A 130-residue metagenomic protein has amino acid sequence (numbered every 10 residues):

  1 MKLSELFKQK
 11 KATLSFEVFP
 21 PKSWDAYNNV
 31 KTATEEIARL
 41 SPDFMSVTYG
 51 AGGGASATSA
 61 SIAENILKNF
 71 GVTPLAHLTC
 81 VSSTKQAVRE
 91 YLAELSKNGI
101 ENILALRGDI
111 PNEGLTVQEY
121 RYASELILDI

Functional and structural regions predicted by a protein language model:
M1-F16, S23: N-terminal amphipathic alpha-helix/helix-capping segment at the start of soluble metabolic enzymes
Q9-T13, S41-F44, F70-P74, G99-E101: Short, well-ordered coil/turn segments that N-cap beta-strands
L14-P20, M45-V47, P74-L78, I103-A105: Hydrophobic faces of well-ordered beta-strands that scaffold small-molecule active sites in alpha/beta enzyme cores
P21-W24, S41-A60, G108-Q118: Glycine-rich, proline-tolerant flexible connector loops at the mouths of alpha/beta enzymes
G53-H77, Y120-I130: Alpha-helix-loop-beta-strand connector modules within alpha/beta enzyme cores
C80-E94: Glycine-rich anion/phosphate-binding loops
N102-I130: Conserved anion-binding
